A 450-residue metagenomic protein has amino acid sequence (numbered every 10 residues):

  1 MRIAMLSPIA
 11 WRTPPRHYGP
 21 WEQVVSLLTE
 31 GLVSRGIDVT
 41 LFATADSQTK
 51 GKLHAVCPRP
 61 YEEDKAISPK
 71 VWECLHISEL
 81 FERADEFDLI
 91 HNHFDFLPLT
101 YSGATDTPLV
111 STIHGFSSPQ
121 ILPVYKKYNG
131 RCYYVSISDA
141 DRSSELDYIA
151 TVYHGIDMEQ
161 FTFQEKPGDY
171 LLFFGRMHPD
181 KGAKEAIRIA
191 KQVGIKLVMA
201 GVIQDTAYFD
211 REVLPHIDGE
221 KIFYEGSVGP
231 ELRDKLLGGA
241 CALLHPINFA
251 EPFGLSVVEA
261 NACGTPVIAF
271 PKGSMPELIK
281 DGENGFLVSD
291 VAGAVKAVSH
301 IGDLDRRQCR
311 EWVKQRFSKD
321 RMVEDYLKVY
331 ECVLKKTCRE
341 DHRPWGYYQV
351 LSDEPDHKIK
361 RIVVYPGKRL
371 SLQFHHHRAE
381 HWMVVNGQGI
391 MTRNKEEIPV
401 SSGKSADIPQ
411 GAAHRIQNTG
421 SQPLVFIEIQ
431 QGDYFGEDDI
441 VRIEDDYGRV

Functional and structural regions predicted by a protein language model:
M1-L334: Catalytic cores of nucleotide-sugar-dependent glycosyltransferases that transfer UDP/GDP/TDP-activated
T162-F163, V350-L351, R361-I362, L370-H375 (+2 more regions): Short histidine-centered beta-strand/loop micro-motifs that create catalytic or ligand/metal-coordination sites
K335-I359, Y365-S371, I440-V450: A short, N-terminal "cap"/entry segment at the start of jelly-roll beta-barrel domains of the cupin/DSBH fold
C338-H342, R415-V450: Double-stranded beta-helix
K368, H377-R378, E396, A412-A413 (+1 more regions): A generic "binding-loop/recognition-motif" signal
S371-Q373, M391-T392, I408, H414-G420 (+1 more regions): Short beta-strand His + acidic residue motifs that chelate non-heme Fe in jelly-roll/DSBH and cupin folds
H377-I390, N394-K395: Glycine- and acidic-residue-biased ligand/ion/polar-headgroup-sensing regions
K395-A413: Short acidic-glycine-tyrosine-enriched beta hairpin
